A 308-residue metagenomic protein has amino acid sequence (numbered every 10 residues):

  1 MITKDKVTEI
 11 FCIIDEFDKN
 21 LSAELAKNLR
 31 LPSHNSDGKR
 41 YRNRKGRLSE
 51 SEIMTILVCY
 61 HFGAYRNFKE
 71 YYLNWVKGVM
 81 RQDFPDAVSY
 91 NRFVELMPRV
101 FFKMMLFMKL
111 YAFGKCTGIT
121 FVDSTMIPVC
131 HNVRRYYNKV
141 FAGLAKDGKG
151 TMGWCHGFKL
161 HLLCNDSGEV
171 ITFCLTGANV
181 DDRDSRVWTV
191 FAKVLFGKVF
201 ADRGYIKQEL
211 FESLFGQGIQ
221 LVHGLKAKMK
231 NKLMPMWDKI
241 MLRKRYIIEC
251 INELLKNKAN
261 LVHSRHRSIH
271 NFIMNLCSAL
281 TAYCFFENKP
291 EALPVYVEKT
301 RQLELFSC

Functional and structural regions predicted by a protein language model:
M1-C308: Short alpha-helical elements
